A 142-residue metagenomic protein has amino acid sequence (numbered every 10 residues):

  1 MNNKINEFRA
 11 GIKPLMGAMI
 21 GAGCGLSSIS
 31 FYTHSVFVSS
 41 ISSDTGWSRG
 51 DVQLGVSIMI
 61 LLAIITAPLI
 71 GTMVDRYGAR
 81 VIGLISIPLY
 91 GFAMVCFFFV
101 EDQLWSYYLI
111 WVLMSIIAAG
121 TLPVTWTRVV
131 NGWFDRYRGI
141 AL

Functional and structural regions predicted by a protein language model:
K13-R49, T66-I70: Extracytoplasmic
G23-C24, A93, L104-T121: Hydrophobic core of transmembrane alpha-helices in multi-pass small-molecule transporters, especially MFS/SLC-type
I41, A118-F134: Intracellular juxtamembrane helix-capping segments at the cytosolic ends of symmetry-related transmembrane helices
G46, G78, F99-D102, D135: Helix-breaking motifs and short loop linkers at transmembrane-helix boundaries and internal kinks in secondary membrane
D51, F134-L142: Cytoplasmic loop-to-transmembrane helix junctions
L54-T72: Central cavity-lining transmembrane alpha-helices of secondary-active solute carriers, predominantly the Major
R80-G83: Primarily marks hydrophobic transmembrane alpha-helices of the MFS/SLC 12-helix fold
P88-D102: C-terminal ends and interior cores of transmembrane alpha-helices in multi-pass membrane transporters/permeases
